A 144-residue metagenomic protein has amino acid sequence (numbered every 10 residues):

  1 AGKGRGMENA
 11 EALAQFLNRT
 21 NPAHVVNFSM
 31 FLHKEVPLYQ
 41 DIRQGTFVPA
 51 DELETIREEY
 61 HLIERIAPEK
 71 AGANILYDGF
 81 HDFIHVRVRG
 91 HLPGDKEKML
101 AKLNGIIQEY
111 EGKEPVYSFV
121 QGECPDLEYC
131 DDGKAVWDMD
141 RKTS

Functional and structural regions predicted by a protein language model:
A1-A12: Canonical radical SAM enzyme core domain
E11-S144: Auxiliary Fe-S-binding modules of radical SAM enzymes
